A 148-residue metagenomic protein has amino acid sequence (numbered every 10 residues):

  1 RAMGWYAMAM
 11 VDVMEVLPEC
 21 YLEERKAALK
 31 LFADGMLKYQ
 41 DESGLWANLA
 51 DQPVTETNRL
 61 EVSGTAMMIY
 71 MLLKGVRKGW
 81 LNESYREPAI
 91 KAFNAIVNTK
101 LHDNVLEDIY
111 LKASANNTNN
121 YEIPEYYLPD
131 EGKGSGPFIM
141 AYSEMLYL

Functional and structural regions predicted by a protein language model:
R1-M8, E19-C20, R25, Q40 (+3 more regions): Solvent-exposed loop and edge beta-strand segments that line ligand/cofactor-binding and catalytic clefts
A7, M14-P18, V76, L146: Alpha-solenoid repeat junctions
V13-M14, V54: Amphipathic alpha-helical interaction segments
K26-L45, P88-V105: Long, well-ordered core segments of solenoidal/helical folds
T57-L60, G64, I69-L148: CBM-like carbohydrate-recognition segments
